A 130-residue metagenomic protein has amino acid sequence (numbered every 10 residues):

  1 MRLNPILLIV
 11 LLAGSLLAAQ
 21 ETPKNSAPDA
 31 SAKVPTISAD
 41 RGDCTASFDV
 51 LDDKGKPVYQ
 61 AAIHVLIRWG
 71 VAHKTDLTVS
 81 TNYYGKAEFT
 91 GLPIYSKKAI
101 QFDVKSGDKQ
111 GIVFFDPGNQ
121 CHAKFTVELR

Functional and structural regions predicted by a protein language model:
M1-L7: Bacterial N-terminal signal peptides that target proteins for export
V10-A19: Hydrophobic h-region of N-terminal signal peptides that target proteins for export in Gram-negative bacteria
Q20-T45, D49-K56, V71-A72, H122-R130: Beta-strand-rich domain onsets/edges
G42, A61-V79: Short amphipathic beta-strand segments in non-cytosolic proteins
A46, Y59-I63, K98-I100: Short beta-strand/loop motifs in extracellular/secreted proteins, especially within beta-sandwich accessory domains
T81-F89: Glycine-centered loop-to-beta-strand initiation motif
E88-A99: Short Pro-Gly-centered beta-turn/loop motif in secreted/extracellular proteins
D103-K124: Structured interaction patches on ligand/partner-binding surfaces of diverse proteins
